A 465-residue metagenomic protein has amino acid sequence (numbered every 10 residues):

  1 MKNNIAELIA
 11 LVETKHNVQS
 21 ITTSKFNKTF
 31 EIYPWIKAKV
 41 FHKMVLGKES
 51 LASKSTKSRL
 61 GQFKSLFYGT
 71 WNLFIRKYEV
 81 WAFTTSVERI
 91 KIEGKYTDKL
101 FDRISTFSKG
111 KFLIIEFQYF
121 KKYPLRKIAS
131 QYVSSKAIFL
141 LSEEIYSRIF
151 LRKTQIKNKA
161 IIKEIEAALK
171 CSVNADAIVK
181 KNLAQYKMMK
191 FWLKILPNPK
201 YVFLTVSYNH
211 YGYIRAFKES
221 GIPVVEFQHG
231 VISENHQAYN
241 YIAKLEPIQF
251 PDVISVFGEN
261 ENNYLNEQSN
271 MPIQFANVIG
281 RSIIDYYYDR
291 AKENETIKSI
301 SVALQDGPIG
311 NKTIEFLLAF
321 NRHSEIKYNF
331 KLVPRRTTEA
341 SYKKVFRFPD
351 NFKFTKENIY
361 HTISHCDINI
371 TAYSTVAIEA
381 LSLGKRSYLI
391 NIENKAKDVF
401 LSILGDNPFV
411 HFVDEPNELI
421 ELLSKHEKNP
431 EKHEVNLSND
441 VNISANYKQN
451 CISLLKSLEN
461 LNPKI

Functional and structural regions predicted by a protein language model:
M1-I465: Catalytic-core helical/loop segments in enzymes performing group transfer/polymerization on anionic/lipid-linked
